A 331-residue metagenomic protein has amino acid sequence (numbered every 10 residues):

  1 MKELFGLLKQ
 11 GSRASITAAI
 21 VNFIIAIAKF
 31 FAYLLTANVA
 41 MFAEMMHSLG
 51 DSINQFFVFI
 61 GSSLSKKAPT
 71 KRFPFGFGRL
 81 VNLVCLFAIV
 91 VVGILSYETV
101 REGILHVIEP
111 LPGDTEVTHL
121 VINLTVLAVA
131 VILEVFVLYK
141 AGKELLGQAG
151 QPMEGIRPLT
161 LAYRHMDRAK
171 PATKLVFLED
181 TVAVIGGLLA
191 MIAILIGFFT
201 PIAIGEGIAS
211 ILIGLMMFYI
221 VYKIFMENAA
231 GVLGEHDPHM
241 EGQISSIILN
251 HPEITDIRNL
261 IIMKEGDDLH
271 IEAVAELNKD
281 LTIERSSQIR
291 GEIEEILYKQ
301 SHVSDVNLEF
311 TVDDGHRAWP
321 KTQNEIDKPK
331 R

Functional and structural regions predicted by a protein language model:
M1-A28: Topogenic membrane-insertion module of multi-pass membrane proteins
K2-G6, Q10, R72-L80, D167-A172: Cytosolic juxtamembrane amphipathic/interface segments immediately preceding and feeding into a transmembrane helix
L7-T17, E44-F59, V84-T99: Alpha-helical transmembrane segments of integral membrane proteins, especially early/N-terminal helices
V21-I24, L34-K67, I104, K174-L188: Acidic (Asp/Glu-rich) catalytic motifs at the cytosolic membrane interface
F23-I25, F30, E44, S48-V58 (+1 more regions): Hydrophobic alpha-helical membrane-embedded segments
L35-M45, G76-F87: Alpha-helical transmembrane segments and their helix-start/interface "positive-inside/aromatic belt" motifs in integral
S62-R79, E109-G113: Aspartate-rich (DDxxD/NDxxD/DxxxD) Mg2+/diphosphate-binding motifs and their adjoining helix-loop segments
V81-R331: Alpha-helical transmembrane segments and adjacent TM-loop junctions that form the membrane-embedded core of multi-pass
